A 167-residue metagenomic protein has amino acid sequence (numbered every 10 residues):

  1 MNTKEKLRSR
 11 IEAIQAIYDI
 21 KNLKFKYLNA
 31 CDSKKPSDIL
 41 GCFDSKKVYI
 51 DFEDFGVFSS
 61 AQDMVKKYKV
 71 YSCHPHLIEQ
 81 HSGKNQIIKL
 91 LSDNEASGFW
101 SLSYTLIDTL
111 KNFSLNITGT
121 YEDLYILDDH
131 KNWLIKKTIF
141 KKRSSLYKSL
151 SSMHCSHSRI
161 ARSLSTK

Functional and structural regions predicted by a protein language model:
M1-N29, S33, S37, G41-C42: Short, low-complexity N-terminal intrinsically disordered segments enriched in polar/charged residues
P36-L102: A solvent-exposed, acidic/Ser-Thr-rich amphipathic alpha-helical stretch
V48, S103-T105, F140-S145: Short, solvent-exposed loop/turn segments at secondary-structure junctions
E95-S97, T118-S158: Short beta-strand edge/turn micro-motifs at domain boundaries
L102-D108, Y125-L127: Beta-strand elements of well-folded, non-transmembrane domains
F113-L115: Replace "Gram-negative outer membrane beta-barrel proteins" with "bacterial and organellar outer membrane beta-barrel
S158-K167: C-terminal beta-signal and terminal closure region of outer-membrane beta-barrel proteins
